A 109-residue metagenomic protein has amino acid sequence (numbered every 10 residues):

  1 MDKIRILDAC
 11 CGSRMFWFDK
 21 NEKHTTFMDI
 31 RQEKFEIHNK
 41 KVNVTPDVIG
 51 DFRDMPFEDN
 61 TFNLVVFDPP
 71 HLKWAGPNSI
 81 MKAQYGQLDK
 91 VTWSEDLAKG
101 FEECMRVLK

Functional and structural regions predicted by a protein language model:
M1-K109: Class I S-adenosyl-L-methionine-dependent methyltransferase catalytic core
